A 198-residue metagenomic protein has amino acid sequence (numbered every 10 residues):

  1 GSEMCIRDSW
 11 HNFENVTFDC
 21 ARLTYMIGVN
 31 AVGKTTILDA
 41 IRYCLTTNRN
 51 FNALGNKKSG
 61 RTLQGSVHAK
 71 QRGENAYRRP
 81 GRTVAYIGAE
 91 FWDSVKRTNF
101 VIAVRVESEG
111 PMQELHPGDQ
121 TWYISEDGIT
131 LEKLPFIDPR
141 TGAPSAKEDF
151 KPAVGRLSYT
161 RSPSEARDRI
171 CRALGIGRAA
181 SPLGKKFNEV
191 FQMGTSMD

Functional and structural regions predicted by a protein language model:
S2, R7-T46: Pre-Walker A-like glycine/lysine-rich segment at the N-terminus of P-loop NTPase domains
F18, F51, T130-L131: Amphipathic alpha-helical interaction segments
I27, N48-R49, S59-L63: Charge-rich, low-complexity amphipathic helices in intrinsically disordered tails/linkers adjacent to domains
T36, L54-G60: Juxtamembrane/interface motifs at transmembrane-helix termini
C44-G55: Post-Walker A helix-loop "phosphate-sensing" segment adjacent to the P-loop in P-loop NTPases
G60-F191: Nucleotide-state sensing region of NTPase/ATPase domains
